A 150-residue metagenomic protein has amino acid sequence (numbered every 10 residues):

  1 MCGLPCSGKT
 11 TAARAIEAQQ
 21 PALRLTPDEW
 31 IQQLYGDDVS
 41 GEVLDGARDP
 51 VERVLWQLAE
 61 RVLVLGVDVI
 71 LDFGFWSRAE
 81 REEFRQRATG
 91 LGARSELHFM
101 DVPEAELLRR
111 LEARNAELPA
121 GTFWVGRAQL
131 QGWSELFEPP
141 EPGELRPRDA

Functional and structural regions predicted by a protein language model:
M1: Hydrophobic anchor at the beta1->P-loop junction of P-loop NTPases
S7-V67, A113-N115: Conserved substrate/cofactor phosphate-moiety recognition/catalytic segment in nucleotide-dependent phosphotransferases
A15-Q19, E83-L91, L136: Alpha-helical structural signal in soluble globular domains
A22-R24, S95-F99, E144-A150: Conserved beta-strand scaffold positions in the cores of enzyme catalytic domains, especially in NTP/NDP-utilizing
D28-W30, G74, P103: Anionic group-transfer/hydrolysis microenvironments
D38, A88-P139: A glycine- and Lys/Arg-enriched "phosphate-lid" helix/loop adjacent to the NTP-binding pocket of small-molecule kinases
G46-S95: Glycine-rich phosphate-binding loop used to anchor ATP phosphates in small-molecule kinases, encompassing both
